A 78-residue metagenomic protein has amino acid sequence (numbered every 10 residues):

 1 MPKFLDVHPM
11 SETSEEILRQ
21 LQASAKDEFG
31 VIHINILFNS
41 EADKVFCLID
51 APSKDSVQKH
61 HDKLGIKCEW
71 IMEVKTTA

Functional and structural regions predicted by a protein language model:
M1-D27, N39, D43, K54 (+2 more regions): Short S/T/G/P-rich N-terminal loop/turn motif that feeds into the first structured element of a domain
F29, L64-K67: Short, structured coil segments at secondary-structure junctions
G30-L37, W70: A short linear hydrophobic-aromatic micro-motif
I66-A78: Conserved short beta-strand edge segments in small beta-sheet-based binding/regulatory domains
